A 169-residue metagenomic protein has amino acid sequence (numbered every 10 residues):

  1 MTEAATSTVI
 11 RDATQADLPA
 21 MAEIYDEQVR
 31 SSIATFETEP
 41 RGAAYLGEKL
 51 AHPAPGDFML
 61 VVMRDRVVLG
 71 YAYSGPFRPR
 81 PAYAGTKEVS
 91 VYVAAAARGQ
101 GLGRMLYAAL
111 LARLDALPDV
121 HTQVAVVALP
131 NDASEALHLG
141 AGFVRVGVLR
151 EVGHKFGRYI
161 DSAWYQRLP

Functional and structural regions predicted by a protein language model:
V9-M21: A short beta-loop-alpha structural element at the N-terminal edge of CoA-dependent acyl/N-acetyltransferase catalytic
A22-K49: Conserved GNAT-fold acetyl-CoA-binding loop/helix
E39-A96, Y107-A108, R113, L168: Acetyl-CoA-dependent GNAT
Y73, P81, V124-V126, L139 (+1 more regions): Conserved catalytic-core motifs of GNAT/GCN5-like acyltransferases
V89, Q123-A125, Y165: A structural signal for short, well-ordered beta-strand segments
R98, V124-E135: Conserved beta-strand-loop-alpha-helix junction that forms the acyl-donor binding cleft
G99-L114, E135-G140: Conserved acetyl-CoA-binding loop-helix of GNAT-fold acetyltransferases
L114-V127: Conserved GNAT acetyl-CoA-binding A-motif
